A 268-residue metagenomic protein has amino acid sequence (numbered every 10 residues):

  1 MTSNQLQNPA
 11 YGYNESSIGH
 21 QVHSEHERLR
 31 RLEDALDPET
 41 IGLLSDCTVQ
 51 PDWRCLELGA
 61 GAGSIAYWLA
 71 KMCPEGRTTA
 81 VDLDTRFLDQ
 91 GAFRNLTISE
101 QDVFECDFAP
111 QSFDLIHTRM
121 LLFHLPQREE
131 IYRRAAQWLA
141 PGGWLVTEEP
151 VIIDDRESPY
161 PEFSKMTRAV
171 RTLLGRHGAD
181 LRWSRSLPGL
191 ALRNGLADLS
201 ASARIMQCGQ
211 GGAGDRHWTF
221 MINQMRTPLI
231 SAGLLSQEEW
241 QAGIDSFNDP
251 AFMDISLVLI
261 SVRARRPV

Functional and structural regions predicted by a protein language model:
Y11-D37: Class I SAM-dependent methyltransferase Rossmann-like catalytic core, especially the SAM/SAH-binding loop
D34-W53: Conserved alpha-helix/loop element of class I SAM-dependent methyltransferases that forms part of the SAM/SAH-binding
L56, A62-C106, E130: Class I SAM-dependent methyltransferase SAM/SAH-binding core
F104-L115: A short acidic, Gly/Pro-enriched loop at the edge of an enzyme's catalytic core that lines a small-molecule cofactor
D114-E129: A short SAM/SAH-binding and catalytic strip from SAM-dependent methyltransferases
E129-W144: A short glycine-rich, Lys/Arg-flanked "PGG" loop and its adjoining helix->strand segment in the class I
V146-G212, P228-I230, L234: Conserved catalytic/acceptor-binding region of the Class I
D198-V268: Conserved Class I S-adenosyl-L-methionine
